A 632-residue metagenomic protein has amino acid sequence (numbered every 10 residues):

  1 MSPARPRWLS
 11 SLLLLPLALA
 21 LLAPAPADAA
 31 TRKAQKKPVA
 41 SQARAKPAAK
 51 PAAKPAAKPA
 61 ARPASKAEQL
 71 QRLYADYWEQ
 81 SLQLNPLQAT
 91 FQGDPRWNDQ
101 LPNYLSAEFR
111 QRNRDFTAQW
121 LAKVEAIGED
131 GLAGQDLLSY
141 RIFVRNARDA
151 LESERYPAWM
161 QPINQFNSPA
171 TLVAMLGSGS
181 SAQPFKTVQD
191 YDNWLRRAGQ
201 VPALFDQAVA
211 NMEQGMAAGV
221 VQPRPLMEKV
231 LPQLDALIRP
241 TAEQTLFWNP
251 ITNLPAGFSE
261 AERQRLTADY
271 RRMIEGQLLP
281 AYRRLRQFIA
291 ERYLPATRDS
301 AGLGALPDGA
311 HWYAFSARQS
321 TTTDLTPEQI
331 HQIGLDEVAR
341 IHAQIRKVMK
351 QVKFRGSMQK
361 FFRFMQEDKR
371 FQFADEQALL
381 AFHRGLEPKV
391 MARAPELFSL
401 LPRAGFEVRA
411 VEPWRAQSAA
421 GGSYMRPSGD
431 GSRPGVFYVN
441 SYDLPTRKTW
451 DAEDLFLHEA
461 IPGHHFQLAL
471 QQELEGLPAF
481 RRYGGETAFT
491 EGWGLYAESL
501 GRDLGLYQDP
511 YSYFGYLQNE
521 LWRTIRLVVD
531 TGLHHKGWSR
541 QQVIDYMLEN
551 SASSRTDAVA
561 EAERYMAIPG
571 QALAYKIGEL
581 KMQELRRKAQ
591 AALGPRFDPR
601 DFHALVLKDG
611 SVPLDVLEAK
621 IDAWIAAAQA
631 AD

Functional and structural regions predicted by a protein language model:
M1-L13: Bacterial N-terminal signal peptides that target proteins for export
S11-A23: Bacterial N-terminal signal peptides
A25-A29: Sec/Tat signal peptide C-region and signal peptidase I cleavage site
A30-D632: N-terminal maturation segment of proteins
